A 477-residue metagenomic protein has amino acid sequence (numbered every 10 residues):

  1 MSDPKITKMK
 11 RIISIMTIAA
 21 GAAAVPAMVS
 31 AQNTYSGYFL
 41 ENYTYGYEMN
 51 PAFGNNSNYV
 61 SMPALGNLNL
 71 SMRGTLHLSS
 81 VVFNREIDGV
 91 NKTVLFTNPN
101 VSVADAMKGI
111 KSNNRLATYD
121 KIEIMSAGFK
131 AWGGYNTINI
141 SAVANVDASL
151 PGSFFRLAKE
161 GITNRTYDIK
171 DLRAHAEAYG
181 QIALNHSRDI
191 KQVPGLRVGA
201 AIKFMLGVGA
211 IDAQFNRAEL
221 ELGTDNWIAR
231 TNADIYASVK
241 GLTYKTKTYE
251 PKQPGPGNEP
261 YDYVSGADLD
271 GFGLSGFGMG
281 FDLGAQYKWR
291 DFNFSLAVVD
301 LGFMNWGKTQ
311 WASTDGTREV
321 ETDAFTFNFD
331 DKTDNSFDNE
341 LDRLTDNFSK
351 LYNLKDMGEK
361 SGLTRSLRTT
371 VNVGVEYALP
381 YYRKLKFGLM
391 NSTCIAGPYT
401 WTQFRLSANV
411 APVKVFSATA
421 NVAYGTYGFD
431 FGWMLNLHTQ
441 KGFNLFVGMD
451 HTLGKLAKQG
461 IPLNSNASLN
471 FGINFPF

Functional and structural regions predicted by a protein language model:
M1-Y35, F477: Bacterial Sec-dependent N-terminal signal peptides
Q32-F477: Subset of outer-membrane beta-barrel
